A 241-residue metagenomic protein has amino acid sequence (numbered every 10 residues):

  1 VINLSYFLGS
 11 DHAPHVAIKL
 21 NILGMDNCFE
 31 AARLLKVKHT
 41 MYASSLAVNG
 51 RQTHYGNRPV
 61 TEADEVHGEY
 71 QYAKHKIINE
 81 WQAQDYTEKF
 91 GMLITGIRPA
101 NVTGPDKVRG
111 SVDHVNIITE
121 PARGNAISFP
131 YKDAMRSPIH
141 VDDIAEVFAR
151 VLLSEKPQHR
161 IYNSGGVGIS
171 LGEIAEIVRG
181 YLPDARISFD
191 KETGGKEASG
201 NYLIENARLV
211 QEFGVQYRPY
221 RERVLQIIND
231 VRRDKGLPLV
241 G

Functional and structural regions predicted by a protein language model:
V1-L20: NAD(P)H-binding glycine-rich loop region in Rossmannoid oxidoreductase-like domains and their noncatalytic homologs
L23, N27-Q71: Conserved Rossmann-fold NAD(P)-dependent oxidoreductase catalytic core, especially the SDR/UDP-sugar
S45, E80-P105: Conserved beta-loop-beta element that borders a ligand/cofactor-binding pocket
N49-G50, Y70-Q71, T95-D113: Flexible, glycine-rich beta-alpha linker
E65, I94-V102, N116-I139: A conserved pocket-lining segment of Rossmann-fold NAD(P)-dependent short-chain dehydrogenase/reductase
Q71, H75-I78: Active-site helix of classical SDR
I77, F90, T103-V115, V141-D142 (+1 more regions): Glycine/proline-rich active-site loop of Rossmann-fold NAD(P)-dependent oxidoreductases
P130-D133, S137-G241: C-terminal substrate-binding subdomain of Rossmann-fold SDR/epimerase-dehydratase oxidoreductases
